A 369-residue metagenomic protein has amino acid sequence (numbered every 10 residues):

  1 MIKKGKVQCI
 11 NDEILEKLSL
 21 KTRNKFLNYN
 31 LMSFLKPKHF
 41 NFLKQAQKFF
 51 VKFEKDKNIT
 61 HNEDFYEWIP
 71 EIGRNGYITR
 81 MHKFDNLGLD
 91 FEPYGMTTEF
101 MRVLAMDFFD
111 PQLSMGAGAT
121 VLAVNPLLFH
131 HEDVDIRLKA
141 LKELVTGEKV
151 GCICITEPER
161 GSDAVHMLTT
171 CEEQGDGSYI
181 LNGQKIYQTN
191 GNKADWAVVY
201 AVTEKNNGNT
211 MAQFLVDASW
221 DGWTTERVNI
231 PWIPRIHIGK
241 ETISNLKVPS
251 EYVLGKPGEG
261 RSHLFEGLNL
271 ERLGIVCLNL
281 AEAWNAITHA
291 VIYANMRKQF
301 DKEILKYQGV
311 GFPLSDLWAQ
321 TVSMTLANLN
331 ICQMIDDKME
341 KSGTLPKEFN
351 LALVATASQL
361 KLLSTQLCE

Functional and structural regions predicted by a protein language model:
M1-G118, K139, E143, T344-L345: Amphipathic, small/basic residue-rich leader segments at the start of a protein or domain
E54-N62, Q299-K302, V322-L363: C-terminal helix-coil-helix/basic helical segment that borders enzyme active sites and/or dimer interfaces and provides
R102, P111-D135, G161, G175: N-terminal glycine-rich flavin-associated loop
H131-V145: A generic, well-ordered mixed alpha/beta core segment in the N-terminal half of proteins
G147-T156: A short, Trp-centered hydrophobic/proline-enriched beta-strand micro-motif
T169-E172: A structural signal for short hydrophobic beta-strand segments in well-ordered beta-sheet cores
S178, N182-T224: A short core secondary-structure module
T224-T325, S358: Glycine-rich beta->alpha junctions and the first turn(s) of the following alpha-helix
